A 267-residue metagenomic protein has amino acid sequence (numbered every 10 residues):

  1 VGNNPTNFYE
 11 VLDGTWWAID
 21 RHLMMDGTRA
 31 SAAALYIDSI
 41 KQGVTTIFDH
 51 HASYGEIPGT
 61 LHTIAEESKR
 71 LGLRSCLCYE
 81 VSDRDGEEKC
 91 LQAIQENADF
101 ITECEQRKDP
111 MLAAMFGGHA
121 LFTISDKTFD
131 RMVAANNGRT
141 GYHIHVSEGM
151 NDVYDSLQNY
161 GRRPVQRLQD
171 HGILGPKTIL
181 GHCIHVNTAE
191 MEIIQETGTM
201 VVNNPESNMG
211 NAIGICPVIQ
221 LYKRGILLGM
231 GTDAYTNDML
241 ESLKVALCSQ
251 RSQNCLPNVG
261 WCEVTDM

Functional and structural regions predicted by a protein language model:
G2-H50, G55-L73, I94-R107: Alpha-helical scaffold segments that flank or form the walls of functional sites
A32-S39, M200, N208-G210, S252-M267: C-terminal helical cap
G43, S68, F116, H145 (+6 more regions): Divalent metal-coordination and catalytic microenvironments
H51-I184: Metal-coordinating catalytic core of metallo-dependent amide/deamination hydrolases
G72-R74, V133-G141, I173-P176, I193-V202 (+2 more regions): Glycine-enriched alpha-helix->loop->beta-strand junction motifs that scaffold or abut catalytic
M150-R162, T188-Q195, A212-Y222, T236-N254: Histidine/acidic-residue-rich catalytic or RNA/ligand-binding cores of hydrolases and nuclease-related proteins
D170-I173, K177, I219-M267: His/Asp/Glu-enriched, well-ordered alpha-helical/loop segment that forms or immediately abuts the divalent-metal
